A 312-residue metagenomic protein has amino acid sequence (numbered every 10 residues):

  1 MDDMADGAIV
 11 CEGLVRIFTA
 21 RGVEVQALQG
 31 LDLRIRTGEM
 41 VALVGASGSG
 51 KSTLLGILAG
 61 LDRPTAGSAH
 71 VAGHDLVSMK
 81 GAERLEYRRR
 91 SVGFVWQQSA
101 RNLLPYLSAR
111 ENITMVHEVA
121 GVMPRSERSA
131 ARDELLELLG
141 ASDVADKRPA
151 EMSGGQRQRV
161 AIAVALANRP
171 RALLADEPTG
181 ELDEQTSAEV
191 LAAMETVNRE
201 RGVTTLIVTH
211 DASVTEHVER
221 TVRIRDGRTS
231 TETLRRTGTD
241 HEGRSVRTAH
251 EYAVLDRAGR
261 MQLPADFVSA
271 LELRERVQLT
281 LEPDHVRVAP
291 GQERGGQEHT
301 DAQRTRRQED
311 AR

Functional and structural regions predicted by a protein language model:
G22-V25, L76-G93: ABC ATPase NBD coupling module
V44-A46: The feature captures the beta-strand-to-loop junction immediately N-terminal to the Walker
A59: Helix-to-loop junction immediately C-terminal to a conserved catalytic motif
G67-D75: Conserved ABC transporter NBD signature motif
D75, T114, G121, S126-V144: Conserved ABC ATPase "signature" region
Y106-M115: Short coil-to-helix segment of the ABC ATPase nucleotide-binding domain corresponding to the Q-loop/switch region
K147-A150, A167-N168: Conserved signature/switch motifs of ABC ATPase nucleotide-binding domains
L173-D176: Catalytic Walker B motif of ABC-type/P-loop ATPase nucleotide-binding domains
